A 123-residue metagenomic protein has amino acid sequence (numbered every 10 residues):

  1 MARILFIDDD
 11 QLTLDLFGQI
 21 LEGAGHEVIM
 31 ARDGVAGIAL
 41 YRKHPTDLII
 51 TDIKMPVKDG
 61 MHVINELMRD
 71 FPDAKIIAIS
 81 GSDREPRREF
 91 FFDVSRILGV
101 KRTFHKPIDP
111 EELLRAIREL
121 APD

Functional and structural regions predicted by a protein language model:
D8, D52, S80: Active-site residues of response regulator receiver
Q11-I29: Two-component/phosphorelay signaling modules centered on CheY-like receiver
R32-A36, D59-V63: Acidic catalytic/metal-coordinating carboxylates
R42-H44, L67-A74, L98: Conserved phosphotransfer cores of two-component systems
H44-I50: Active-site beta3 strand of CheY-like receiver
M55: Receiver (REC) domain active-site loop signature in two-component systems and cognate sites in sensor histidine kinases
H62, D83-F104, E111, R115: Alpha4 helix (beta4-alpha4-beta5 surface) of REC/receiver domains from two-component response regulators
D73-P86: A short, hydrophobic beta-strand element within the central beta-sheet of small alpha/beta folds
